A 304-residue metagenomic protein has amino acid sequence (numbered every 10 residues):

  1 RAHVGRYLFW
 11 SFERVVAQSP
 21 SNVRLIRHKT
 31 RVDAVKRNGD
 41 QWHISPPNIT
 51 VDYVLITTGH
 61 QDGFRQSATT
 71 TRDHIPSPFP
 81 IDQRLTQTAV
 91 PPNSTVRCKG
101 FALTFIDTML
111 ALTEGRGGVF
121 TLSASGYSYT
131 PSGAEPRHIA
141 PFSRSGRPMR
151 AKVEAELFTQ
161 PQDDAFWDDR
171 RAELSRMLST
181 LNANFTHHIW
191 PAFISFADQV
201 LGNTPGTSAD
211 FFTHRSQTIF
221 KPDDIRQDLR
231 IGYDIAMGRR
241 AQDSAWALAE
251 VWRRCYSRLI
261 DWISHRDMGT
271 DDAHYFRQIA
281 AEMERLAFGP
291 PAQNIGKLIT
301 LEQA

Functional and structural regions predicted by a protein language model:
R1-A304: Flavin (primarily FAD) cofactor-binding/catalytic cores of flavoenzymes
